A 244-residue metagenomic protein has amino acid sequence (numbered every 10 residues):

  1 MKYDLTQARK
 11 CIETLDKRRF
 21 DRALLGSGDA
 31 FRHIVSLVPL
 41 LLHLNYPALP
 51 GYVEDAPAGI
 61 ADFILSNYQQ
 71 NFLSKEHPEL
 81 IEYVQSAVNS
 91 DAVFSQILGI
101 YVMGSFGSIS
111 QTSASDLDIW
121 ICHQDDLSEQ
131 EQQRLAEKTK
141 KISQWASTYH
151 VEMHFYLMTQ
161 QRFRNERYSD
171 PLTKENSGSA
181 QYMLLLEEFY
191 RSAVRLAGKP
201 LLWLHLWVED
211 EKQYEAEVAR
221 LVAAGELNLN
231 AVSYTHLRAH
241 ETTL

Functional and structural regions predicted by a protein language model:
M1-D91: Low-complexity, highly charged intrinsically disordered N-terminal segments that act as targeting/localization
S86-D91, F106-S110, I142-W145: Generic recognition of flexible, low-complexity loop/linker segments
F94-L98, S115: A short, charged/proline- and glycine-enriched loop that marks the coil->beta-strand transition at the N-terminal
I97-F106: Short gly/ser-rich loop at a beta-strand->alpha-helix junction or flexible surface loop bordering the NTP-binding
I109-Q132, H154-F155: Catalytic metal-binding acidic patch
Q133-G225: Conserved catalytic core of two-metal-ion nucleotidyltransferases
T235-T242: Conserved small/polar residues in nucleotide/adenosyl-binding loops
